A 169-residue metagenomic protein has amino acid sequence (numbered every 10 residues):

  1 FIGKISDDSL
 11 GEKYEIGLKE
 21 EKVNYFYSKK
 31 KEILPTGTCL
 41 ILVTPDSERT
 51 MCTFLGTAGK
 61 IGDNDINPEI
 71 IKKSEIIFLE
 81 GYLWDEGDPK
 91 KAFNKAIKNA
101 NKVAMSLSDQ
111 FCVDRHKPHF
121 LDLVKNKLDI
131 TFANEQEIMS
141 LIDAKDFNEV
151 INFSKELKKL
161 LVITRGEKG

Functional and structural regions predicted by a protein language model:
K4-S6: Alpha-helical transmembrane segments within multi-pass membrane transporters and channels
E12-K30, L34, V43-G169: Ribokinase/PfkB-type carbohydrate-kinase core domain
